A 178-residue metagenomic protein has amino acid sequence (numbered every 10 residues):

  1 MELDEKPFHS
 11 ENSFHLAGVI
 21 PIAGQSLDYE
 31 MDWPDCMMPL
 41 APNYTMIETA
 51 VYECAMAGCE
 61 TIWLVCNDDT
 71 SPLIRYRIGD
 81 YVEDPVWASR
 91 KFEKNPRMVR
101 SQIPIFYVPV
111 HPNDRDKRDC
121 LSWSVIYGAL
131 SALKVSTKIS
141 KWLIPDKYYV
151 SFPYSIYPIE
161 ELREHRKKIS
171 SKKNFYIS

Functional and structural regions predicted by a protein language model:
M1-M38, Y44, T49, A55-T61: N-terminal nucleotide-binding beta1-loop-alpha1 segment
I22-Q25, D68, Y154: Residue-level signal for short, function-critical loop segments
D28, T70-Y76: Short, charged/polar "capping" segments at the starts of alpha-helices and the immediately preceding loops
D35-C36, D80-Y81, H165-I169: Glycine-rich, phosphate-binding/catalytic loops in enzymes
Y52, M56, Y76, L130: Short, well-ordered alpha-helices that flank and scaffold nucleotide-derived cofactor binding pockets
I62-N67: Short internal beta-strands
L73, K91-S178: Conserved beta-loop-beta/alpha segment of the NTase-like Rossmann-fold superfamily that binds/positions NTPs
I74-V86, E164: Short, aromatic/basic amphipathic alpha-helical patches
